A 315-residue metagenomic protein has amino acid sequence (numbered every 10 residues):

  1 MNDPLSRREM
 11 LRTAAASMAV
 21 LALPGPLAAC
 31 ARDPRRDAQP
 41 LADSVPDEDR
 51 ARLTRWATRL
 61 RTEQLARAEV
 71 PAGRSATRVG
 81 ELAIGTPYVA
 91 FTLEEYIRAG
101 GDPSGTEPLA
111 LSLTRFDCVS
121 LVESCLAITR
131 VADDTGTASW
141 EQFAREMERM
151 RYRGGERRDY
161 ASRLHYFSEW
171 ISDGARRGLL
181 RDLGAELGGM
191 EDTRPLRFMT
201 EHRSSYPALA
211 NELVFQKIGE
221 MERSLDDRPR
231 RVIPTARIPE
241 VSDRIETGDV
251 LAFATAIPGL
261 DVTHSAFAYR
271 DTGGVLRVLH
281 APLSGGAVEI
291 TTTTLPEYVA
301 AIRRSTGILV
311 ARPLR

Functional and structural regions predicted by a protein language model:
N2-D3, E9-C30: N-terminal export signals
R32-R35: Bacterial lipoprotein signal-peptidase II cleavage site
D37-S120: Cationic-aromatic interfacial patches
F91-R223, H280: Acidic/His-rich structured neighborhood in mature extracellular/periplasmic domains
G219-V241: Mixed-charge, Lys/Arg-rich low-complexity intrinsically disordered regions
A252-V310: C-terminal soluble interaction/assembly domains
